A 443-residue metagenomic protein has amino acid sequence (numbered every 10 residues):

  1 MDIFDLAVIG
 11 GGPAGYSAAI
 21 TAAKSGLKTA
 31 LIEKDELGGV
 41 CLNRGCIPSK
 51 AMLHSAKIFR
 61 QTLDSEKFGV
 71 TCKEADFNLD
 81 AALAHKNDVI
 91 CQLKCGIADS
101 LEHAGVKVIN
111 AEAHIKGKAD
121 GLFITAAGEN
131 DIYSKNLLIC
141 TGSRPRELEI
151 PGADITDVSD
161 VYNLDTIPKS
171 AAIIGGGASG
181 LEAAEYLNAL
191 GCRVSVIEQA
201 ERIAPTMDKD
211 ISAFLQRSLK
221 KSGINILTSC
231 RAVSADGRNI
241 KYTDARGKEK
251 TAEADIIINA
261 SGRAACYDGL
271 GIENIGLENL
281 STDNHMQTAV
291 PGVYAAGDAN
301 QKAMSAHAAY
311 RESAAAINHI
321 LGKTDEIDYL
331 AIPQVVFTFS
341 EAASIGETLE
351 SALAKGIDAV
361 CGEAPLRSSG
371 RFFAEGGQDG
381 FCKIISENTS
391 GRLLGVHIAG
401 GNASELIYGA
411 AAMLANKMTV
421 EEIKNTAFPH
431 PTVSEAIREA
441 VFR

Functional and structural regions predicted by a protein language model:
M1-A14, I167-G177: Beta1/beta-strand and adjacent pyrophosphate-binding region of the FAD-binding site in flavoprotein oxidoreductases
A7-I9, A113, I132-G142, I174 (+2 more regions): Short hydrophobic core segments
I9-A14, I20-D35, V40, I47 (+4 more regions): Flexible, glycine-rich terminal cap/loop adjacent to redox cofactors in electron-transfer oxidoreductases
C41-R44, P48-D131, M207-C230, R238 (+2 more regions): N-terminal Rossmann-like dinucleotide/flavin-binding domain of flavoprotein oxidoreductases that bind FAD/FMN
C46, T141-R193, I197, E273-A289: Glycine-rich dinucleotide-binding loop and its adjacent helix/turn
D88-K94, A98, Y162, P168-A172 (+5 more regions): Rossmann-like dinucleotide-binding cores of NAD(P)H-dependent redox enzymes
K107-N110, H114-A126, I132, L190-N284 (+1 more regions): A Rossmann-like FAD-binding core segment of flavoenzymes
A153-P168, T251-L321: FAD-site-proximal beta/loop scaffold in flavoenzymes
